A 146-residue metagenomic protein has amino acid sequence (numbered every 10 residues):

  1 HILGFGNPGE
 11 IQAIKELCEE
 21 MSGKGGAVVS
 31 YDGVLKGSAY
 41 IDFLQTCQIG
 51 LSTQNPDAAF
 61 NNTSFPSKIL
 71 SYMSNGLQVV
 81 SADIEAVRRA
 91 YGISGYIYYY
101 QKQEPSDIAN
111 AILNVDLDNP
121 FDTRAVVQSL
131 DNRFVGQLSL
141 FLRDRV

Functional and structural regions predicted by a protein language model:
G4, Q12-L44: Nucleotide-activated donor-binding/catalytic signature segment of Leloir-type glycosyltransferases, i.e., the conserved
E10, S38-Y40, K68, D107: Short acidic active-site motifs
I41, N62-N75, E85-R88: Short alpha-helical segment that forms part of, or immediately flanks, the ligand-binding pocket in carbohydrate-active
F43-N62, L77: Acidic donor-binding loop of glycosyltransferase active sites
Q45-Q48, S71-Q78, A82, Y100: Conserved donor-binding/catalytic loop of nucleotide-activated donor transferases
T53-Q54, A82-D83, R89, Y100-Q101: Conserved acidic donor-binding loop of glycosyltransferase catalytic domains
R88-L113: Change "using UDP/GDP/dTDP sugars" to "using nucleotide sugars
Q103, L113-V146: A charged, aromatic-enriched C-terminal amphipathic alpha-helix characteristic of glycosyltransferases across folds
